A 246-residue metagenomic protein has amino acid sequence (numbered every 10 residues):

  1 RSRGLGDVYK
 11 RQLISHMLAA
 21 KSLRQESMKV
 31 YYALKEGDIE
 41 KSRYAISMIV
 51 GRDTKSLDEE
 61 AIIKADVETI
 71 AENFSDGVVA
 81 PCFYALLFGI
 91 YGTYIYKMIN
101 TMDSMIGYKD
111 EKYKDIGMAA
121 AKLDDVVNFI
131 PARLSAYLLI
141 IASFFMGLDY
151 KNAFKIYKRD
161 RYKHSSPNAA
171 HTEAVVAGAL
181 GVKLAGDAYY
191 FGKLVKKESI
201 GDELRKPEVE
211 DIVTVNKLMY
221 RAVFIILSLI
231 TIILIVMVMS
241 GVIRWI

Functional and structural regions predicted by a protein language model:
R1-Y9: Single conserved hydrophobic/aromatic residue that forms the stacking wall/gate of nucleotide- or nucleobase-binding
R3, R24-Q25: Transmembrane alpha-helix boundary signature
K10-L18: Hydrophobic, membrane-interfacing alpha helices
A20-R24, Y32-F74, D110-E210: Membrane-proximal soluble regions of multi-pass membrane proteins
I62-K97, I130, M219-L229: Transmembrane alpha-helical segments and their cytosolic interface motifs in multi-pass membrane proteins
M98, M102, I106: Active-site His/Glu-centered metal-binding helix of metallohydrolases
L204, I212-L234: Long, Lys/Arg- and hydrophobic-enriched amphipathic alpha-helices
I233-I246: Juxtamembrane boundary at the C-terminal end of a transmembrane helix
